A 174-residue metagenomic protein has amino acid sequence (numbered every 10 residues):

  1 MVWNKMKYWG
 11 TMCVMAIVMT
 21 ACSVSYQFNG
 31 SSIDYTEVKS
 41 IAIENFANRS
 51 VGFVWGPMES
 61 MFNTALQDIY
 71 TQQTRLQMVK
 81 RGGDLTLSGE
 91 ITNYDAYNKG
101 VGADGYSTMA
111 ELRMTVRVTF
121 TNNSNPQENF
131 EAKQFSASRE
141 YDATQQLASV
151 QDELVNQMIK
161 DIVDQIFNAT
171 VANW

Functional and structural regions predicted by a protein language model:
W3, W9, T20-T64, D68 (+3 more regions): A structural "domain/chain start" motif
M15-M19: Hydrophobic core
N29, Q72-L76, R81-F130, Q134-S149 (+1 more regions): Surface-exposed short loop/turn segments
A47-P57, D84-T86, N93-A96, Q157: Amphipathic repeat-derived elements
S50, V54-F62, T108-L112, L147-I159: Extracytoplasmic/periplasmic, Sec-exported soluble proteins
Q151-W174: Compositionally biased, intrinsically disordered linkers/stalks adjacent to structured regions
